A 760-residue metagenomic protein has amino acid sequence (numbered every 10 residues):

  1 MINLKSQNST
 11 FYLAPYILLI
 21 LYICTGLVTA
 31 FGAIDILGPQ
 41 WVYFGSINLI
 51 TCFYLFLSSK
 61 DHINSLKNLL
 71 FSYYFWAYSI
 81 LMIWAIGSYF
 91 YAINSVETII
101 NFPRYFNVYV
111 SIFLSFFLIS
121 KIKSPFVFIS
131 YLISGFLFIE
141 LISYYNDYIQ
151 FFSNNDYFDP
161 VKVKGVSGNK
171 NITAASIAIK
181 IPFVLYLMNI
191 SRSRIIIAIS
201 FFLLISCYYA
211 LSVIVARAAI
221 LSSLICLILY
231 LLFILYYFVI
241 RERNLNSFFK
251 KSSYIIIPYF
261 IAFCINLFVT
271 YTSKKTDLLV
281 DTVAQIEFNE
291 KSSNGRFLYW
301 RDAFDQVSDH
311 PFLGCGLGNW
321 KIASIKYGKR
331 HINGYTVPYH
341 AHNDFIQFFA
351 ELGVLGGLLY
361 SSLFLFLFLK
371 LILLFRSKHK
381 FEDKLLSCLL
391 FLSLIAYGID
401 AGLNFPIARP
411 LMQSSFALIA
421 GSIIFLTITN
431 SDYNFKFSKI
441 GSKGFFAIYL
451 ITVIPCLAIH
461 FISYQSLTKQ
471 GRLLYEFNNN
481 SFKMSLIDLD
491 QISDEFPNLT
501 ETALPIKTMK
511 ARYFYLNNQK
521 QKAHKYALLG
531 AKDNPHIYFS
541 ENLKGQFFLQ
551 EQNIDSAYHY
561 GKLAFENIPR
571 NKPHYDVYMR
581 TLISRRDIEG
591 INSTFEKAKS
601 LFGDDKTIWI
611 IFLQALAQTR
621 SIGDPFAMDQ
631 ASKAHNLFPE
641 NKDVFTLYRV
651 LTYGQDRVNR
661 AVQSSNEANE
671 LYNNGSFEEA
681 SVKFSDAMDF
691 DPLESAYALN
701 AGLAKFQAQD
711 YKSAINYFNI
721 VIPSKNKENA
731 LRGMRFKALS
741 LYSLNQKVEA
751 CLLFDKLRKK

Functional and structural regions predicted by a protein language model:
M1-G87, S95-I100, N107-S134, L187-F201 (+24 more regions): Transmembrane signal-anchor hairpin modules in multi-pass inner-membrane enzymes, especially those that act on
K5, Y12-T29, I47-L55, M82-F90 (+10 more regions): Alpha-helical transmembrane segments of multi-pass inner-membrane proteins
K162-V166, C226-L227, S247-F248, C264-D302 (+2 more regions): Flexible juxtamembrane loops connecting transmembrane helices in multi-pass membrane enzymes that build or modify
N169, G295-P338, F345-F348, L352-L359: TM-adjacent membrane-interface loops and short helices in multi-pass inner/ER membrane proteins
L499, D533, N567, L601 (+4 more regions): Structural marker of alpha-solenoid helical repeat scaffolds
